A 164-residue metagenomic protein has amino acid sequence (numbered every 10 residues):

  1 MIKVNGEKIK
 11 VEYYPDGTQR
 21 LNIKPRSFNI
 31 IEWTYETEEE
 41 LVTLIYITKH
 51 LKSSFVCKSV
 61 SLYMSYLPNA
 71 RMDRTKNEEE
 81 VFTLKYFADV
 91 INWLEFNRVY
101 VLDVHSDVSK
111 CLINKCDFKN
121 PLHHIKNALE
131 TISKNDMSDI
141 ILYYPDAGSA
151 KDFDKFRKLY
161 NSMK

Functional and structural regions predicted by a protein language model:
M1-K164: PRPP-associated nucleotide enzymes
